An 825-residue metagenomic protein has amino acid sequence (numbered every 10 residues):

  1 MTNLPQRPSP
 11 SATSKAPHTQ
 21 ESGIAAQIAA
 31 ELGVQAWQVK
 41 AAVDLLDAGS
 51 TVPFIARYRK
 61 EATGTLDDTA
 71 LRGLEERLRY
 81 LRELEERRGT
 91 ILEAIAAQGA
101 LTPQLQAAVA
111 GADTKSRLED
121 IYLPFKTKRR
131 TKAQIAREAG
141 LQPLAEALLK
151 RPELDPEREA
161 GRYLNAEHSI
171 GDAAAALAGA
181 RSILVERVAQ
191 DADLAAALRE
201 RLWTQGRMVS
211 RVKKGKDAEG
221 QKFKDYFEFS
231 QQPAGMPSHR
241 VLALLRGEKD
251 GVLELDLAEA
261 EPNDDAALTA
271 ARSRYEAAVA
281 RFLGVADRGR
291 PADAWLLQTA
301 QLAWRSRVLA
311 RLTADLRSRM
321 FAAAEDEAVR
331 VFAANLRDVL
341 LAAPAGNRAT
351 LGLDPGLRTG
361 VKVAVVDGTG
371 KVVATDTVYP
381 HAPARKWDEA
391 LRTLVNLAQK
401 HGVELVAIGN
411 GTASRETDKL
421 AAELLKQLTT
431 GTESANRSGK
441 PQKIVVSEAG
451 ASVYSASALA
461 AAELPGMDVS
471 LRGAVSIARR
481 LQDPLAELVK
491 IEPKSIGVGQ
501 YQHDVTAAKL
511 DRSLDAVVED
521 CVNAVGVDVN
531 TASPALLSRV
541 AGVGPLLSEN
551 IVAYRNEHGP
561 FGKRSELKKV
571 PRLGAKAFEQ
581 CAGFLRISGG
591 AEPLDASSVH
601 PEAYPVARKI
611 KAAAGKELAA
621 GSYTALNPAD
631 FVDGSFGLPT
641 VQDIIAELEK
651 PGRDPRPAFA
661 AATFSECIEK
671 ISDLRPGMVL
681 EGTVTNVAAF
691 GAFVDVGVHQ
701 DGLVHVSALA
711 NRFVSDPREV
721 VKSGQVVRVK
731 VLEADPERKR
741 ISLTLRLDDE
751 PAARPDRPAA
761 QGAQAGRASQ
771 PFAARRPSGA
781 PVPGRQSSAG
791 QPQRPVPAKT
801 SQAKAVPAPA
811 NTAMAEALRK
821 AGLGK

Functional and structural regions predicted by a protein language model:
T2-P10, S14, F54, D67-G73 (+4 more regions): Duplex nucleic acid-engaging cores and interfaces of nucleic-acid transaction enzymes
A29, G33-V34, A343-N347, P355 (+3 more regions): C-terminal accessory/binding modules appended to enzymatic or scaffolding proteins
D44-D47, P124, I135-E138, A243-G247 (+15 more regions): Replace "in large, NTP-powered and nucleic-acid-processing enzymes" with "in large, NTP-powered factors and other
T51-V52, D67-E167, A524-A658, S665-C667 (+2 more regions): Accessory alpha-helical DNA-binding modules that contact the DNA backbone or grooves
Q104, R117, I121, I444 (+3 more regions): Long, charge-rich intrinsically disordered scaffolds of nucleic-acid metabolism proteins
E200-R207, L353-L357, G411-A413, V445-V453 (+5 more regions): A glycine-rich phosphate-binding loop feature that marks nucleotide/adenosyl-phosphate handling sites
D315-A323, A328-A333, S495-G526, P628-P676: Long, charged amphipathic helices and adjacent flexible linkers at domain junctions
L585-K825: Single-stranded RNA-binding regions, centering on S1/OB-family and related RNA-binding modules
